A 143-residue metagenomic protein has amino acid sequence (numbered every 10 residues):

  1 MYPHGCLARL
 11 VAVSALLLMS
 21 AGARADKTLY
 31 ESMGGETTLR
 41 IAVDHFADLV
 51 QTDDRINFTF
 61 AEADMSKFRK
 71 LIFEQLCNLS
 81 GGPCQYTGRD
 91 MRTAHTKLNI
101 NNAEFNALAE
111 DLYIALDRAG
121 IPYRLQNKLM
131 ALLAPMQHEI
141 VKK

Functional and structural regions predicted by a protein language model:
M1-V11: Bacterial N-terminal signal peptides that target proteins for export
R9-M19: Bacterial N-terminal signal peptides
R24-K143: Core of compact, soluble alpha-helical bundle domains
